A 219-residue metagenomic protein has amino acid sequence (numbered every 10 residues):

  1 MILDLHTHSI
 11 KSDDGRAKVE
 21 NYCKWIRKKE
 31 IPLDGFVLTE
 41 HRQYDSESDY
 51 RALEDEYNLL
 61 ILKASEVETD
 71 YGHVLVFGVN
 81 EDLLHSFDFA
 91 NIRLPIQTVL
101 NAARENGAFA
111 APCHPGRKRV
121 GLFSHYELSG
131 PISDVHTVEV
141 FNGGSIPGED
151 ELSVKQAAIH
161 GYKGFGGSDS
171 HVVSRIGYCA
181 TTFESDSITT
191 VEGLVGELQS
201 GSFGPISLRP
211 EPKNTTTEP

Functional and structural regions predicted by a protein language model:
M1, D34, L59, A108 (+3 more regions): A structural micro-motif
M1-Y71, R93, P147, V172-S174: An N-terminally biased module of ancient metal coordination in phosphate/nucleic-acid-related enzymes
I2-L5, L75-V76, P112: Active-site-proximal beta-strand elements of phosphoester/diester hydrolases
T7-D13, Y44-E47, D82-Y178, T182 (+2 more regions): Domain-core and long-helix interface of multi-subunit machines
Y57, Y71-V74, E105-A108: Beta-strand-turn-beta hairpins that frame and shape the catalytic cleft of phosphate-ester-processing enzymes
E66-A90: A basic- and aromatic-enriched beta-loop-alpha substructure that forms the phosphate/nucleotide- and DNA/RNA-contacting
D70-V74, G148, R175-G177, E192-Q199: Short, charged, surface-exposed secondary-structure boundary motifs
S187-P210: Charge-dense polyanion-binding interfaces
